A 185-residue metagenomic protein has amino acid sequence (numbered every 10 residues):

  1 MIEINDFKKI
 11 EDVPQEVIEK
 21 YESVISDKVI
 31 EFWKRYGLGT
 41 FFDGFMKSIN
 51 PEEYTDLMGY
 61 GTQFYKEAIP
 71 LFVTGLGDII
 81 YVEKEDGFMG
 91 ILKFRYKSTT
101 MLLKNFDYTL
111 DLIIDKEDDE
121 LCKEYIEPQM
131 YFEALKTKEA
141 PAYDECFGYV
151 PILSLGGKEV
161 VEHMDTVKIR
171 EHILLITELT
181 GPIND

Functional and structural regions predicted by a protein language model:
M1-I91, Y96, P141, E145-D185: A surface-exposed partner-binding patch
G90-I126: Compact, glycine/acidic-enriched structural inserts
